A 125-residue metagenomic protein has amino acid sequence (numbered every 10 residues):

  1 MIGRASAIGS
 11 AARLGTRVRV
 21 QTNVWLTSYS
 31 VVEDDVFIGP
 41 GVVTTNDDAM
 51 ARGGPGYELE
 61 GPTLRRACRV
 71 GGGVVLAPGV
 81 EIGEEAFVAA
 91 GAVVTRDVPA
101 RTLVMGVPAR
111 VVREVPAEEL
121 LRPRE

Functional and structural regions predicted by a protein language model:
M1-M105, R110-V111: Structural signal for interior beta-strand "rungs" in well-ordered beta-sheet cores of soluble enzyme domains
V115-R124: A glycine/serine/threonine-rich, flexible loop-to-helix segment that serves as the NAD(P) cofactor-binding "lid"
